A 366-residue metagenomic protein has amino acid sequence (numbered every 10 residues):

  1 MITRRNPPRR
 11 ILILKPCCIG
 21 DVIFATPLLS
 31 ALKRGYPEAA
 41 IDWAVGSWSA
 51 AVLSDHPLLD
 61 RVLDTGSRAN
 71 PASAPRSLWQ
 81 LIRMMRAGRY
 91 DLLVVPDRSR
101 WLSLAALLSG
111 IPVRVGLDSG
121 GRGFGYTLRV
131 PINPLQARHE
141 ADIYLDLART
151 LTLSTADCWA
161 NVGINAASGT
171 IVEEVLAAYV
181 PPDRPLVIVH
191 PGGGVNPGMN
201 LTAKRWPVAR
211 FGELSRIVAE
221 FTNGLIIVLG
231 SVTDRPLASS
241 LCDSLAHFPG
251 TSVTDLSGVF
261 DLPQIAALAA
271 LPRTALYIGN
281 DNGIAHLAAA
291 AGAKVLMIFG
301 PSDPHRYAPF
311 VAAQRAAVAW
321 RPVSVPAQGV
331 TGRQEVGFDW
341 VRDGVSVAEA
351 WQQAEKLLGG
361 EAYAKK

Functional and structural regions predicted by a protein language model:
P8, E38-A74, T251, Q314-S324: Conserved nucleotide-sugar phosphate-binding/catalytic loop shared by glycosyltransferases and other
I13-F24, S49-V52, V95, N196-A203: A short, glycine/small-residue-rich beta-strand->loop->alpha-helix junction that serves as a flexible
V22-Y36, G212-S215: Histidine-anchored nucleotide/phosphate-binding helix
L29, S47-V52, V95-P112, H286: An aromatic- and histidine-rich active-site surface loop
D55, G116-G121, P134, C242 (+2 more regions): Nucleotide-sugar donor-binding patch of glycosyltransferase catalytic domains
P71-L92, L108: An amphipathic, basic-hydrophobic alpha-helix
W79, V208-P301: Donor-binding and catalytic core of enzymes assembling or modifying cell-surface/extracellular glycoconjugates
D118-A203, C242, Y363-A364: Mid-sequence helix-capping/hinge segment at a functional interface
